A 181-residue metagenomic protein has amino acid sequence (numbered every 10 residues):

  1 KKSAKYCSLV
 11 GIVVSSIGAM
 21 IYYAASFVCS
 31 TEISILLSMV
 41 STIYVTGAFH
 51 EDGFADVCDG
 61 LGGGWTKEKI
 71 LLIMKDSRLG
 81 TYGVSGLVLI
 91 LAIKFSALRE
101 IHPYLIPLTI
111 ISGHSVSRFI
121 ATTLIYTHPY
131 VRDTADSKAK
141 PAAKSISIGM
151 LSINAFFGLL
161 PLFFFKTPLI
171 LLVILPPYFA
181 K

Functional and structural regions predicted by a protein language model:
K1-G47, G63-E68, D76-S77, Y82-K181: Hydrophobic alpha-helical transmembrane segments
F49-G53: Juxtamembrane transmembrane-helix boundary signature
D59: Carboxylate-dense, calcium-coordinating segments in secreted/extracellular and ER-lumen proteins
